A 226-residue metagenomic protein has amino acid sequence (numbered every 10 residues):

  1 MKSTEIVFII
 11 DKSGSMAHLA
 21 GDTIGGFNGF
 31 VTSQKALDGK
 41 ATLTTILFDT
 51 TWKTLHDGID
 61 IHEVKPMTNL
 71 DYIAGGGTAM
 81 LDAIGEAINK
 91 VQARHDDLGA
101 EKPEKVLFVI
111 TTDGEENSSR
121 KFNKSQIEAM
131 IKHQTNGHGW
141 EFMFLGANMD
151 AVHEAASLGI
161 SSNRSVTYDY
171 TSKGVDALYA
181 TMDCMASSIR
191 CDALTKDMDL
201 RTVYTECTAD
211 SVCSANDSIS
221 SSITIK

Functional and structural regions predicted by a protein language model:
M1-K226: Acidic, low-complexity intrinsically disordered regions
